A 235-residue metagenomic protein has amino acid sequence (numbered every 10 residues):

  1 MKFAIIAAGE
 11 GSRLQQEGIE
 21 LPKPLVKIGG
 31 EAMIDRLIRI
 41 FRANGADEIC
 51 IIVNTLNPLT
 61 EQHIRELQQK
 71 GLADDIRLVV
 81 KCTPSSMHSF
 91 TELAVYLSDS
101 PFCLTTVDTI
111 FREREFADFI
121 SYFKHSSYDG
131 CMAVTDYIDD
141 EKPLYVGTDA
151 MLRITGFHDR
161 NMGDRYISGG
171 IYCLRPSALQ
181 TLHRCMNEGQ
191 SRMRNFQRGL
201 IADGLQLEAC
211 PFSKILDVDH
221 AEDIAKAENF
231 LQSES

Functional and structural regions predicted by a protein language model:
M1-I19, L205: N-terminal nucleotide-binding beta1-loop-alpha1 segment
K2-I5, R13, E31-T106, E188: Conserved N-terminal catalytic core of the sugar/cofactor nucleotidyltransferase
E20-D35: Short catalytic helix/loop segments, enriched in acidic residues and glycine and frequently bearing histidine
A46, D99, S127-D129, L205: Short, high-confidence coil segments that cap the C-terminus of an alpha-helix and link into the following beta-strand
D108-F111: Acidic metal-phosphate-binding loop of nucleotide-sugar-dependent transferases
R114-E141: Conserved donor-nucleotide/metal-binding helix-loop-beta segment in metal-dependent transferases, i.e., the alpha-helix
K124, R153-D217, E222-S235: Catalytic-core segments of class I nucleotidyltransferases/pyrophosphorylases that form NMP-activated intermediates
G147-R153: Short acidic-glycine loop/turn motifs at beta-strand connectors
